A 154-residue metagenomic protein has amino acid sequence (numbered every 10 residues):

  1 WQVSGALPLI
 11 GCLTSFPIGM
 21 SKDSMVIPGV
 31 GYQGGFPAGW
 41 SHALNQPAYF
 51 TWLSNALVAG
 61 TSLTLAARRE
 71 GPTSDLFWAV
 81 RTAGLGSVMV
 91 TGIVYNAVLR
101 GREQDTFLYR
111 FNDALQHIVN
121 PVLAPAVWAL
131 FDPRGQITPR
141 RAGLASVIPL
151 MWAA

Functional and structural regions predicted by a protein language model:
L7-G29: Alpha-helical transmembrane segments of multi-pass membrane proteins
P8-F16, V88-A97, I148-A154: Aromatic-anchored segments of alpha-helical transmembrane domains
V26-L44: Perimembrane loop-to-helix junctions flanking transmembrane segments
A38-A56: Interfacial helix-start motif at the membrane-water boundary
P72-S87, Q136-V147: Interfacial segments of alpha-helical transmembrane regions
L76-A79, Q104-Q116, P139-R141: Non-cytosolic membrane-interface motifs at loop->transmembrane helix junctions
N96-D105: Juxtamembrane "helix-exit" motif on the non-cytosolic side of transmembrane helices
P121-I137: Alpha-helical transmembrane segments in multipass membrane proteins, preferentially the mid-helix core
